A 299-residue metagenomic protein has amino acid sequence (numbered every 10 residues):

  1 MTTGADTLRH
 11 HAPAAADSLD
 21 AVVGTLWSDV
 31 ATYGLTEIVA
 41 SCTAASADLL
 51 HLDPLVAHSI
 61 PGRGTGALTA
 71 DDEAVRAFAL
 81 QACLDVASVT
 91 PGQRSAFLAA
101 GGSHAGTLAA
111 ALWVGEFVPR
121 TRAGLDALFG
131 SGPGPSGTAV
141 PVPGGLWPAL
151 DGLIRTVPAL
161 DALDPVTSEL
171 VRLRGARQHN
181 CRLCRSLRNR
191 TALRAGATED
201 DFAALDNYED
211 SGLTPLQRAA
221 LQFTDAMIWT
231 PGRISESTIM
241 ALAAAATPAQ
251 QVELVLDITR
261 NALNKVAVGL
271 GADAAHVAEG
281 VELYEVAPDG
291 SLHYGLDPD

Functional and structural regions predicted by a protein language model:
M1-D299: Hydrophobic alpha-helical segments
